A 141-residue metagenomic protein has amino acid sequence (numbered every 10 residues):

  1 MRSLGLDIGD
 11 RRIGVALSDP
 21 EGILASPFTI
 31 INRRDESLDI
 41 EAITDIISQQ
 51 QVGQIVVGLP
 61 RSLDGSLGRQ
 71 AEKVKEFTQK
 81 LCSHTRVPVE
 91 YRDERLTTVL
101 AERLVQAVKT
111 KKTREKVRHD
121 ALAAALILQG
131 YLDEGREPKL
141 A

Functional and structural regions predicted by a protein language model:
R2-L4, R11-A141: Phosphate- and other anionic-substrate recognition elements at nucleic-acid/protein interfaces
